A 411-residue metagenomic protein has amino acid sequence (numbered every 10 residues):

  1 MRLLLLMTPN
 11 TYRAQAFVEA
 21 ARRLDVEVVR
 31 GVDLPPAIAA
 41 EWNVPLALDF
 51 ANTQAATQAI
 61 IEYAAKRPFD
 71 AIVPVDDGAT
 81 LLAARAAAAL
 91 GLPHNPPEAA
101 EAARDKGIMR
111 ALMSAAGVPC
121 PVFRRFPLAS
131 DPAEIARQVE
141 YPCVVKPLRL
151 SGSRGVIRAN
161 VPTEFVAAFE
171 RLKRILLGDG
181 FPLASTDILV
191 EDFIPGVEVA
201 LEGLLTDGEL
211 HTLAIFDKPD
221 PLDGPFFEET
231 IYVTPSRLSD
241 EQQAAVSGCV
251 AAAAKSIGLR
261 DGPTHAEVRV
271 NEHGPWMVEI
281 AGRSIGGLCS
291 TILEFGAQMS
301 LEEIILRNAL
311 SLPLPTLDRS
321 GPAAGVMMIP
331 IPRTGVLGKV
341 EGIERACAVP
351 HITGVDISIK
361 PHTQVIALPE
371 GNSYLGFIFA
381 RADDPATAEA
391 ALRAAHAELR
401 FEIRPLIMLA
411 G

Functional and structural regions predicted by a protein language model:
M1-A99, S130, S358-S373, R381-A410: ATP-binding N-terminal substructure of ATP-dependent carboxylate-amine bond-forming enzymes
A88-G155, R174-D179: A conserved helix-loop-beta module that forms one wall/lid of the active-site cleft in ATP-utilizing catalytic domains
M113, A136-A159, L176-G196, L201 (+4 more regions): ATP-grasp fold ATP-binding core
A115, L306-G411: Peripheral (often C-terminal) accessory segments that flank ATP-dependent C-N-forming ligase machineries
P119-P121, P142-V145, A159-G196, F226-Y232 (+1 more regions): Conserved ATP-binding module of the ATP-grasp superfamily
F126, V156-V161, L204-T206, N271 (+1 more regions): Short beta-strand-to-turn element immediately C-terminal to the catalytic PLP-Schiff-base lysine in fold type I
I157, D192, T234-L238, E294 (+1 more regions): Short, well-ordered beta-strand elements within core beta-sheets of diverse protein domains
A244-A266, E272, A281-E341: Active-site "cap" helix and flanking loop/linker of ATP-utilizing ligase/carboxylase catalytic domains
